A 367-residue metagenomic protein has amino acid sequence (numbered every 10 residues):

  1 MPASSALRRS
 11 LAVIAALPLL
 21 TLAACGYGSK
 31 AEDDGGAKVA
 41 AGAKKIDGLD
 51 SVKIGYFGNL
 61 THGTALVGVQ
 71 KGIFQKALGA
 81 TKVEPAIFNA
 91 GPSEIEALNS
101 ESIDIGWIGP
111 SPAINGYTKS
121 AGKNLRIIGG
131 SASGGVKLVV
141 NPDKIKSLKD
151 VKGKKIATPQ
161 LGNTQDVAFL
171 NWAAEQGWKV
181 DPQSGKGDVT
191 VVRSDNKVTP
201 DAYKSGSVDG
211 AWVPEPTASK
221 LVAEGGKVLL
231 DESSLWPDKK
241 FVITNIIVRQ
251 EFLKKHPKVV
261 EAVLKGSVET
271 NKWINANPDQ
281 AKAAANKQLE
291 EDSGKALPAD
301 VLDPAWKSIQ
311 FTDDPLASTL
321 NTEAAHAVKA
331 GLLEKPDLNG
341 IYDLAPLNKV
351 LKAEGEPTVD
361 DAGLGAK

Functional and structural regions predicted by a protein language model:
M1-I14: Bacterial N-terminal signal peptides that target proteins for export
T21-A24: C-terminal motif of bacterial Sec signal peptides marking the signal peptidase cleavage site
G26-S29: Bacterial signal peptide processing site
A31-V192, D209-W212: Short, glycine-/small- and polar/acidic-enriched structural segments that line small-molecule recognition paths
G72-A80, D181-S184, S234-D238, K307-L316: Short, solvent-exposed loop/beta-turn-alpha elements that line the ligand-binding surface or hinge of extracytoplasmic
G185-D188, V192, K197-K287: Pocket-lining segment of extracytoplasmic ligand-binding domains
K254-E334: Secondary-structure end/capping motifs
A325-K367: Conserved C-terminal helix/tail region of periplasmic/extracytoplasmic solute-binding proteins
